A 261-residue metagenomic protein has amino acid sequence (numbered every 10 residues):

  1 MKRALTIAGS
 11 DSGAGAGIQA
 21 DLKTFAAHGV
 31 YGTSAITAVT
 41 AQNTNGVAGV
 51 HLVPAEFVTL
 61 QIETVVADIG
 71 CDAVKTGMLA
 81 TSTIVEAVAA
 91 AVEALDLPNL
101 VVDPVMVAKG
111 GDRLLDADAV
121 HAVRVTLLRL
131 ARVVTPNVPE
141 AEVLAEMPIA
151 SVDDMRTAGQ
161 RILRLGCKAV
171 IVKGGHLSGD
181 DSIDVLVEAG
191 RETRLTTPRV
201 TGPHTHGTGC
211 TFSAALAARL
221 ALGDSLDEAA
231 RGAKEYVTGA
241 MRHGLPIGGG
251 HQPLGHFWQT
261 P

Functional and structural regions predicted by a protein language model:
M1-T6, I18, L22, A26-R113 (+1 more regions): Conserved N-terminal subdomain of the carbohydrate kinase-like
I7-G13, E192-H206: Short pre-catalytic strand/loop immediately N-terminal to key active-site residues, enriched for Gly-Thr
Q19, T24, E142-V143, G202-L226: Short, small-residue alpha-helix embedded
G46-L52, D112-A117, E146-A150, T201: Short glycine-enriched, charge-decorated loop/helix-capping segments at active-site entrances that position
G49-L52, D227-P261: Charged C-terminal helix
E86-A94, K168, I183-L186, R191-E192 (+2 more regions): Nucleotide and nucleotide-moiety/phosphate-recognizing core
A117-E192: Conserved phosphate/ATP/ADP-binding segment of small-molecule kinases
P148-M155, A221-R231: Short, charged, surface-exposed loops that flank catalytic or proteolytic processing sites
